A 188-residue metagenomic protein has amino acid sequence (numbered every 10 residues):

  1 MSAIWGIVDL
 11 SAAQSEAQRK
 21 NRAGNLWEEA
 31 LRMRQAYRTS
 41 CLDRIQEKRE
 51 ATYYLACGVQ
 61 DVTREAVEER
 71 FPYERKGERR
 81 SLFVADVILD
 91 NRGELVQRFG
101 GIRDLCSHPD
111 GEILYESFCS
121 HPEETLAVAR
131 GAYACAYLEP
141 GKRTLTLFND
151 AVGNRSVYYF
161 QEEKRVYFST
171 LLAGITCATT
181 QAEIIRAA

Functional and structural regions predicted by a protein language model:
M1-A188: Cysteine-centered catalytic environments shared across enzyme families
